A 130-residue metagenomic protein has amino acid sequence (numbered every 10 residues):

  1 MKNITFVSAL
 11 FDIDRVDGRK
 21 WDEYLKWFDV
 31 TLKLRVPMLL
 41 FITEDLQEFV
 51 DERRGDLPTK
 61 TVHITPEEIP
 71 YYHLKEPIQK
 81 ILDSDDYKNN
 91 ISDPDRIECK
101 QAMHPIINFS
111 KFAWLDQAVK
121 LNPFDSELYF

Functional and structural regions predicted by a protein language model:
M1-K2, V30-L34, N122-F124: Flexible, charged surface loops at secondary-structure boundaries
M1-L25: N-proximal low-complexity "stem/linker" segments adjacent to membrane-targeting elements
D17-G18, F28-D29, V36, E98-P105: Short, charged/polar micro-motifs that form catalytic or ligand-binding hotspots
Y24-P37, E52-L57: Short, acidic, metal-binding catalytic loop of nucleotide-sugar glycosyltransferases
L39-T43: Short internal beta-strands
E44-D51: Short, charged/polar "capping" segments at the starts of alpha-helices and the immediately preceding loops
G55-D125: Active-site-proximal specificity loops/subdomain of glycosyltransferases
L128-F130: Extended hydrophobic secondary-structure segments that form protein cores and membrane-embedded regions
